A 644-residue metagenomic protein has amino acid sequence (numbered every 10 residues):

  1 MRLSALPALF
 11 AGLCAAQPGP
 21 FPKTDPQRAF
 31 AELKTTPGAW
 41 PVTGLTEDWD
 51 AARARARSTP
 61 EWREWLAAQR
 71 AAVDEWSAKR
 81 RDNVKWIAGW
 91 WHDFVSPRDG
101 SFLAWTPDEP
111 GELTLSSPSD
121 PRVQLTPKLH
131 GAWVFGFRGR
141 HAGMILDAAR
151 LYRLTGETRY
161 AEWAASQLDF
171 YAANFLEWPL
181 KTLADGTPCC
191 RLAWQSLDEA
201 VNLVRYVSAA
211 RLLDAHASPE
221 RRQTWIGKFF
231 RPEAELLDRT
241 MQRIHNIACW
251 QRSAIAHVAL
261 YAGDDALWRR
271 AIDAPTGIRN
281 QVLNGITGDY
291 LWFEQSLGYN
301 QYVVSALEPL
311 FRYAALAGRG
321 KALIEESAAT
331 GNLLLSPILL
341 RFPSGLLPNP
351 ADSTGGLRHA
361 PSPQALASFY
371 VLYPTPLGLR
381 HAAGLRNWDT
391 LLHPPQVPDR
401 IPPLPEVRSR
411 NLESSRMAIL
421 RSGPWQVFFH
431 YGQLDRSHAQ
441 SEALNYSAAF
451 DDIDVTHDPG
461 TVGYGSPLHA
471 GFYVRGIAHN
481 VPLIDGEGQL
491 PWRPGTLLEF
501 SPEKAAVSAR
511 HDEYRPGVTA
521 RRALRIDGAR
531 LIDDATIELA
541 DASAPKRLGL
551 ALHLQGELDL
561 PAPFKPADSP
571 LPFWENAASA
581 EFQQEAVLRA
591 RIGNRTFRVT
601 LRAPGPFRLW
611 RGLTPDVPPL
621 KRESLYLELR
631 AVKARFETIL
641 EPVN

Functional and structural regions predicted by a protein language model:
R2-A16: Sec-dependent N-terminal signal peptides of Gram-negative exported proteins
Q17-R243, C249-A256, T276, E308 (+5 more regions): Extracellular glycan-targeting catalytic surfaces
P18-E61, S414-M417, R421-G465, A470-G476 (+3 more regions): Terminal accessory carbohydrate-recognition/targeting modules of carbohydrate-active enzymes
G38, W90, R98, N202 (+8 more regions): Residues that flank catalytic or metal-binding motifs in active/ligand-binding sites
R140, Q195-E199, I247, A274 (+5 more regions): Secondary-structure capping and boundary motifs in well-ordered enzyme cores
A234, Q251, A256-A262, G298-V455 (+2 more regions): Carbohydrate-active enzyme catalytic cores, enriched for enzymes that act on polyanionic acidic polysaccharides
S253-G320, K504-R510: A compositional/structural signature marking long, glycine- and acidic/polar-rich segments with frequent tryptophans
V462-N644: CBM-like, beta-strand-rich accessory domains located in the C-terminal region of large, secreted polysaccharide-active
